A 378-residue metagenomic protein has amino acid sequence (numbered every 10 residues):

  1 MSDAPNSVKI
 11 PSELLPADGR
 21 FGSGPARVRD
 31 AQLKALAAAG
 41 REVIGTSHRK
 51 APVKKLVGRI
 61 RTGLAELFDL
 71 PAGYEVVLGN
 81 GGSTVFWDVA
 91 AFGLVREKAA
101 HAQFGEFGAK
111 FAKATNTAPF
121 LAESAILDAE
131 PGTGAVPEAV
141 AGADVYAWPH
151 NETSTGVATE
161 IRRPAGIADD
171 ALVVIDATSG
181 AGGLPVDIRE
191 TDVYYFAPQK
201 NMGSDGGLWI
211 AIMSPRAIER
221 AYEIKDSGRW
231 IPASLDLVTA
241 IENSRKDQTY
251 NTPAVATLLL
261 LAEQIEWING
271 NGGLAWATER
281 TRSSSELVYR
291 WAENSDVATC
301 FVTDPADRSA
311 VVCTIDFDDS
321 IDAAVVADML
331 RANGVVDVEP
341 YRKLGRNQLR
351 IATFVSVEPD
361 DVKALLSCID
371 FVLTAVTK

Functional and structural regions predicted by a protein language model:
M1-S47: N-terminal "arm"/small-domain region of PLP-dependent enzymes with the aminotransferase-like
S2, D18, K343, N347-K378: PLP-dependent enzyme catalytic core of the Aspartate aminotransferase-like
R27, Q199-R282, E286-Y289: Active-site C-terminal subdomain of aminotransferase-like
G40-V89, K110-A114: Conserved N-terminal alpha-helix of the aminotransferase class I/II PLP-enzyme fold
G93-A109: Conserved PLP-anchoring active-site segment centered on the Schiff-base-forming lysine
A129-G182, V193, N201: Active-site phosphate-binding strand-loop segment of PLP-dependent enzymes
I188-Q199, W209: Conserved active-site segment immediately N-terminal to the catalytic lysine that forms the internal aldimine
T299-M329: Conserved PLP-binding catalytic core of the aspartate aminotransferase-like
